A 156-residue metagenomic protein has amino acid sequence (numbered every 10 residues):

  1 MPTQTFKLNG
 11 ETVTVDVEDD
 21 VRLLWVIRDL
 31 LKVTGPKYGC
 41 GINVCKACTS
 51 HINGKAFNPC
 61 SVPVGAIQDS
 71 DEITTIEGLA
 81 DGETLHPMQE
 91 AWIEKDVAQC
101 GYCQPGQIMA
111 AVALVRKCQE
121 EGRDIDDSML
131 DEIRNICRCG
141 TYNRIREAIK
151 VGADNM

Functional and structural regions predicted by a protein language model:
M1-M156: Signature of N-terminal electron-transfer/Fe-S-associated modules in redox systems
